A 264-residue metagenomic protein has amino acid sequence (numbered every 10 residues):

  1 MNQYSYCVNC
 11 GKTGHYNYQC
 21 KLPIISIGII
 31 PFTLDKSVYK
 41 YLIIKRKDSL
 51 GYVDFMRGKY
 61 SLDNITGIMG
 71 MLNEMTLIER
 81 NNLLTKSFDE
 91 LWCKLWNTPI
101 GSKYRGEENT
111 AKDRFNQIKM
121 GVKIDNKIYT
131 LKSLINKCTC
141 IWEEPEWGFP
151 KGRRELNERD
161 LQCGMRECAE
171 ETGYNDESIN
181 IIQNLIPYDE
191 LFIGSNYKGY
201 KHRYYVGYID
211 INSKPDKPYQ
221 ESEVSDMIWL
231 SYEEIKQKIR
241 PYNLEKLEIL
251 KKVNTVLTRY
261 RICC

Functional and structural regions predicted by a protein language model:
Y4-H15: Short Cys/His-rich zinc-binding micro-motifs
N17-K21: Cysteine-centered loop/knuckle micro-motif
I27-P31: Short beta-strand scaffold segments in enzyme catalytic cores
T33-S37: Short acidic-glycine loop/turn motifs at beta-strand connectors
K40-Y41: Entry beta-strands of beta-propeller and related beta-repeat scaffolds
I44-S49, F55-T76, E223-V224: Aromatic/acidic cage segments in peptide-binding pockets
L50, K59, I68, L91-L95 (+1 more regions): Unchanged
N73-R80, L84-F88: Residues that cap or delimit alpha-helices
